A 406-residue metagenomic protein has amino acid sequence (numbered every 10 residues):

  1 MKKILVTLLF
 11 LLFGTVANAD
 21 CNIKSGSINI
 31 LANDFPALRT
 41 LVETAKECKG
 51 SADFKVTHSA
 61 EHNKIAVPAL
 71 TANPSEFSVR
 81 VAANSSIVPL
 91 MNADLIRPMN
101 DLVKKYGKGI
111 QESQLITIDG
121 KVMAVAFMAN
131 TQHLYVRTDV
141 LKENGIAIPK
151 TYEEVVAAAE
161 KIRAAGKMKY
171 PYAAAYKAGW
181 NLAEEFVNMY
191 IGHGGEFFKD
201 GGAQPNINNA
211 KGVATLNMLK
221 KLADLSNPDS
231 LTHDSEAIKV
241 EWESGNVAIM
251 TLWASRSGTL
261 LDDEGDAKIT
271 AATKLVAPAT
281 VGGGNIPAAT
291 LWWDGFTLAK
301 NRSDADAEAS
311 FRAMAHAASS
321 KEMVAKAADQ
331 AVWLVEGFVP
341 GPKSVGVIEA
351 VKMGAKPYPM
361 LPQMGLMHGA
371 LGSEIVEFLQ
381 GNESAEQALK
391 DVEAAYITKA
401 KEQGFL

Functional and structural regions predicted by a protein language model:
I4-L9, A19-S86, I148, L231 (+3 more regions): Conserved N-terminal structural module of periplasmic/extracytoplasmic solute-binding proteins
N22-S27, K142, V324, M353-L406: Conserved C-terminal helix/tail region of periplasmic/extracytoplasmic solute-binding proteins
V67-P68, S75-S78, Y106-L141, Y170 (+2 more regions): A structural signal for short loop-to-beta-strand junctions that line the ligand-binding cleft of periplasmic/secreted
N84-T131, A147, V156, E185 (+1 more regions): Hinge/lid segment of periplasmic solute-binding proteins
R97-I110, P171-K177, H193-A214, D262-T273 (+2 more regions): Short, solvent-exposed loop/beta-turn-alpha elements that line the ligand-binding surface or hinge of extracytoplasmic
M123, Q132, V156-Q204, V247: Extracytoplasmic/periplasmic solute-binding protein
A159, G202-L231: Glycine-centered hinge/linker elements that transmit conformational signals in sensory and ligand-binding systems
S255-T270, V281-S373, Q403-F405: C-terminal lobe and pocket-closing loops of periplasmic/extracytoplasmic Venus-flytrap solute-binding proteins
